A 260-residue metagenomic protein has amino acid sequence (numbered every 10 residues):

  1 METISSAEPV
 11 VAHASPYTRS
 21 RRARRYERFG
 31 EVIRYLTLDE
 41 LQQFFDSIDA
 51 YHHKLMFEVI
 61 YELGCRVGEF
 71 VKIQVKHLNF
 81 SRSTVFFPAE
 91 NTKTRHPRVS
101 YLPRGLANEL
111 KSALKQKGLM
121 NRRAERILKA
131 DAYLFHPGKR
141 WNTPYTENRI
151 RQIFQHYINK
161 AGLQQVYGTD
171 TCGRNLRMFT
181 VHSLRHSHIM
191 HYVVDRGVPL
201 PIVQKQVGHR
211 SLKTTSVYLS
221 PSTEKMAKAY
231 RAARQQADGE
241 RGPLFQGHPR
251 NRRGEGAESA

Functional and structural regions predicted by a protein language model:
M1-A23, R28, V32, A233-A260: C-terminal secondary-structure termini that scaffold catalytic or DNA-interacting sites
R19-Q42, T94-G105, K129-D131: DNA breakage-rejoining catalytic core of tyrosine-based enzymes
L38-V67, I127: Basic, Lys/Arg- and aromatic-enriched nucleic-acid-binding interface segment
E58, E62, S183-H209, V217: C-terminal catalytic core of tyrosine-transesterase DNA break-rejoin enzymes
I60-R82: Short, charged phosphate-coordinating catalytic segments
N91, V207, S211-A232: Catalytic-site neighborhood detector that most strongly recognizes the C-terminal catalytic loop/helix of tyrosine
T92-S112, A130-H156: C-terminal catalytic core of Y-nucleophile DNA break-rejoin enzymes
N121-L128, L163-M178: Short helix/loop segment immediately N-terminal to the Walker
